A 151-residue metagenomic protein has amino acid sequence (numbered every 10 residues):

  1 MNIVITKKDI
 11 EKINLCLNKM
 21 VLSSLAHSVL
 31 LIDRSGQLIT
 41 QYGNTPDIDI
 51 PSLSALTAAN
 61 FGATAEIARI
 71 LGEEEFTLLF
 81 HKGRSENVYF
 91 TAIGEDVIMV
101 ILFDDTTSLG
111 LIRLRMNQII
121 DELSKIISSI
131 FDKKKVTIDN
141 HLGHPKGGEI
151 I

Functional and structural regions predicted by a protein language model:
M1-A26, S35-I151: Acidic, low-complexity cytosolic segments
